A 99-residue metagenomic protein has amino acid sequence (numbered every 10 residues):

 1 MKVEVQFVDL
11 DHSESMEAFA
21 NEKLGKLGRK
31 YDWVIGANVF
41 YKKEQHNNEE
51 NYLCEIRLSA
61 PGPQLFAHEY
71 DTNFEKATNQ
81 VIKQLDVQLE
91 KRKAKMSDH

Functional and structural regions predicted by a protein language model:
M1-H99: N-terminal, polar/charged subdomain of small-to-medium soluble alpha/beta proteins
